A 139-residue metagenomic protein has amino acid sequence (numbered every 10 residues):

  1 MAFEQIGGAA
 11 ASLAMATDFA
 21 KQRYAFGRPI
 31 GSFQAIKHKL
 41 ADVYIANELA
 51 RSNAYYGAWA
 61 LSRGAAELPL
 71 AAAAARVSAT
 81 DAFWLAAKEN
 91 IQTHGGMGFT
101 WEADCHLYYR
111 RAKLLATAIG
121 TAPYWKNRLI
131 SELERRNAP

Functional and structural regions predicted by a protein language model:
M1-P139: Alpha-helical interface subdomain recognition
